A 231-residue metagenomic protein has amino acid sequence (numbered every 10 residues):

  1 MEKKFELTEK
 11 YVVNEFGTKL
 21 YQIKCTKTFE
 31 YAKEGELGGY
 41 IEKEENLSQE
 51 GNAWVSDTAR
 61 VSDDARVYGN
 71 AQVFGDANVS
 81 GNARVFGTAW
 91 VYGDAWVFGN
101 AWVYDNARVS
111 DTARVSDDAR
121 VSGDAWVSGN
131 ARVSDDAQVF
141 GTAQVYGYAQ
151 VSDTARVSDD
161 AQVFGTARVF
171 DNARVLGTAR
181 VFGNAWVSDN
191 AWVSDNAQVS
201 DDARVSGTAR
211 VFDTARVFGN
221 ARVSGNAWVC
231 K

Functional and structural regions predicted by a protein language model:
M1-E50: Terminal amphipathic alpha-helical/low-complexity segments used for targeting or macromolecular assembly
N52, S56-A227: Thr-biased low-complexity repeat/linker tracts and other Thr-enriched repetitive architectures
